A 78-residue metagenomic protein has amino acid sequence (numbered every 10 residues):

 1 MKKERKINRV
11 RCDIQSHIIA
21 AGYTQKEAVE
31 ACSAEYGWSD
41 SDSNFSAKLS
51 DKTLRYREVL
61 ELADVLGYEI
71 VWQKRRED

Functional and structural regions predicted by a protein language model:
M1-Q25, A31: A short, Lys/Arg-rich alpha-helix, primarily the initiator
K3-R5, D64, V71-D78: Short, charged recognition helix plus adjacent turn of helix-turn-helix-like nucleic-acid-binding domains
C12, Y23, D40, L54-R57: Residue-level signal for the short linker/turn that defines the boundary of a DNA-recognition helix
E30, A34, D64: Alpha-helical residues within the helix-turn-helix
A34-L54: Recognition helix of helix-turn-helix/homeodomain-like DNA-binding domains that insert into the DNA major groove
R55-V71: DNA major-groove recognition helix of helix-turn-helix/homeodomain DNA-binding modules
